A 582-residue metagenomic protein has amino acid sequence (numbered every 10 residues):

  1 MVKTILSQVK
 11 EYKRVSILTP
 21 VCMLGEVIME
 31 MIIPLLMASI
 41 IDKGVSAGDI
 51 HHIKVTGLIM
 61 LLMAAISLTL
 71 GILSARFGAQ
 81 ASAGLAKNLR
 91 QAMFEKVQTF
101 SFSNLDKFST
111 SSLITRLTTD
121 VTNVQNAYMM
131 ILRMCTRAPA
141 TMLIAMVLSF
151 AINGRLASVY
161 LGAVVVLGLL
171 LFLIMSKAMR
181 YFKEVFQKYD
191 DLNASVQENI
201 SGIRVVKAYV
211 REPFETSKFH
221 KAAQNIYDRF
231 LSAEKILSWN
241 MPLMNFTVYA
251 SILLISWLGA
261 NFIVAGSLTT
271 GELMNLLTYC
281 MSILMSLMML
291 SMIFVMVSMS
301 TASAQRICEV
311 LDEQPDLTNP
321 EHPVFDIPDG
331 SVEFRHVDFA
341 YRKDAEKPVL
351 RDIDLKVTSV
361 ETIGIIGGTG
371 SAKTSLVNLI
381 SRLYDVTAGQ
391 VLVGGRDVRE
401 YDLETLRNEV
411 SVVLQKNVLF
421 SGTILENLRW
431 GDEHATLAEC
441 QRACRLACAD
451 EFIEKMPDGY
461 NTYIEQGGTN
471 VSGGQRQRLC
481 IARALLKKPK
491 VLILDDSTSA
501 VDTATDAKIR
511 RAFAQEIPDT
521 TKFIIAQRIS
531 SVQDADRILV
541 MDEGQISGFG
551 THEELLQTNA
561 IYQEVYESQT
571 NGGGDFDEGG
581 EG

Functional and structural regions predicted by a protein language model:
M1-I33, M37, V45-I59, L73-G78 (+13 more regions): Membrane-integrated ABC transporters
E11, V15-I28, M60-M63, T69 (+2 more regions): Transmembrane helices of ABC transporter permease
E11-R14, T99-S103, T119-L132, T136 (+7 more regions): An intracellular "coupling" helix at the cytosolic face of ABC transporter transmembrane type-1 domains
P20, L24-I32, A65-I72, V124-A127 (+7 more regions): Hydrophobic alpha-helical transmembrane bundles that constitute the permease/transmembrane domains of multi-pass
V21-C22, M29-D42, M63-T110, I114 (+13 more regions): Juxtamembrane helix-loop junctions of ABC transporter transmembrane domains
A47-G48, A83, Q91-T115, T119-V121 (+6 more regions): Short intracellular "coupling" helices and adjacent cytoplasmic loop segments at the cytosolic face of multi-pass
D49-I53, I144, L148-A163, S232-R306 (+1 more regions): Helix-loop-helix
F325-G582: ABC-type nucleotide-binding domain
